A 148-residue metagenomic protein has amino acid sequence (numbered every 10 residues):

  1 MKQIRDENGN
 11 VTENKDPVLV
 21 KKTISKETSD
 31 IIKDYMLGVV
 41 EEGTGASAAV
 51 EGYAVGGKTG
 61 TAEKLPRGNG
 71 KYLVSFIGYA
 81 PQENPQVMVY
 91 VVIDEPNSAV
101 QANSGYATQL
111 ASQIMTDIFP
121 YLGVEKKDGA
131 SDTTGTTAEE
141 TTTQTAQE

Functional and structural regions predicted by a protein language model:
M1-L19, M36-G123: Active-site beta-strand/loop architecture of penicillin-binding DD-peptidases
V18, K26-E27: A structural-propensity feature for long, helix-poor, extended segments
S25-K26, T44: Alpha-helix boundary/interfacial micro-motifs
K127-E148: Intrinsically disordered, low-complexity repeat and linker tracts
